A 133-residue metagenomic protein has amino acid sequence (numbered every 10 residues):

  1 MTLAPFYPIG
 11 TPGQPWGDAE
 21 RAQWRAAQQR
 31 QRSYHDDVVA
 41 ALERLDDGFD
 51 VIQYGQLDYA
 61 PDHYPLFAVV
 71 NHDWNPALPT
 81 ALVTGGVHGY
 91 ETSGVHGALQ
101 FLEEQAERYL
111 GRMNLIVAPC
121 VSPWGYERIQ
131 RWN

Functional and structural regions predicted by a protein language model:
M1-N133: Structured catalytic-domain cores with a bias toward divalent-metal coordination
